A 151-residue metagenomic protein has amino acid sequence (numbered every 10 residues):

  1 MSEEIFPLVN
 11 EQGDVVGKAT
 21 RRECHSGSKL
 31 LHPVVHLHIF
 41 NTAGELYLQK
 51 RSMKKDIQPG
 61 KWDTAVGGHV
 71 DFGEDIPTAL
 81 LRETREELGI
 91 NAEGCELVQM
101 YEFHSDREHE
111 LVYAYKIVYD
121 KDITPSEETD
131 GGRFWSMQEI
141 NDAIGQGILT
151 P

Functional and structural regions predicted by a protein language model:
M1-H36, F40-T42: Acidic, metal-coordinating catalytic segment for phosphate/diphosphate chemistry, firing primarily on the Nudix
V15-K18, L48, P151: A sequence-level detector of short linear motifs
E23, G60, F72, Q99-P151: Nudix hydrolase/Nudix homology domain
V34-V66: A glycine-rich, hydrophobic loop/mini-helix early in the fold
A43, M53, P77, R85-D122: Active-site segment of metal-dependent pyrophosphate-handling enzymes, primarily the Nudix hydrolase catalytic core
G68-E74: Active-site acidic-Proline motif in GNAT/NAT acetyltransferases
